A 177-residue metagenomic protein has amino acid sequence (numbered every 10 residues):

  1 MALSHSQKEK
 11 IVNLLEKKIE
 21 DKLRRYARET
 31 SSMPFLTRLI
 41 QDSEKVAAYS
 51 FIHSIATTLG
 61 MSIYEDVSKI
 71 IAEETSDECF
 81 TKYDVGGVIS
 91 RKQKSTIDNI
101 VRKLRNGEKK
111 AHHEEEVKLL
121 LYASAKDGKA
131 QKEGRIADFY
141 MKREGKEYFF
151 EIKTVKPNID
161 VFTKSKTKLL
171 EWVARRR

Functional and structural regions predicted by a protein language model:
M1-I89: Nuclease-adjacent, charged terminal/linker segments that flank catalytic cores
K17, D21-K22, P34, E44-A48 (+3 more regions): Generic detector of short, locally flexible boundary/turn motifs and exposed helical patches
I52-I55, Y122-G128, I152-D160: Surface-exposed cleft-lining segments at the edges of enzyme active sites
S54, T58-V67, G134-I136, D160 (+1 more regions): Short, well-structured alpha-helical interface segments that form or flank functional binding sites
A72, A137-K156: Conserved catalytic cores of phosphodiester-cleaving nucleases, focusing on short active-site segments
D77, E144, A174: Residue-level marker of positions within ordered structural domains that often coincide with functionally constrained
Y83-E144: Active-site metal-binding core of divalent-cation-utilizing nuclease and nuclease-like domains
Q131, K156-R177: Acidic, metal/cofactor-coordinating or nucleic-acid-engaging core segments within structured domains
